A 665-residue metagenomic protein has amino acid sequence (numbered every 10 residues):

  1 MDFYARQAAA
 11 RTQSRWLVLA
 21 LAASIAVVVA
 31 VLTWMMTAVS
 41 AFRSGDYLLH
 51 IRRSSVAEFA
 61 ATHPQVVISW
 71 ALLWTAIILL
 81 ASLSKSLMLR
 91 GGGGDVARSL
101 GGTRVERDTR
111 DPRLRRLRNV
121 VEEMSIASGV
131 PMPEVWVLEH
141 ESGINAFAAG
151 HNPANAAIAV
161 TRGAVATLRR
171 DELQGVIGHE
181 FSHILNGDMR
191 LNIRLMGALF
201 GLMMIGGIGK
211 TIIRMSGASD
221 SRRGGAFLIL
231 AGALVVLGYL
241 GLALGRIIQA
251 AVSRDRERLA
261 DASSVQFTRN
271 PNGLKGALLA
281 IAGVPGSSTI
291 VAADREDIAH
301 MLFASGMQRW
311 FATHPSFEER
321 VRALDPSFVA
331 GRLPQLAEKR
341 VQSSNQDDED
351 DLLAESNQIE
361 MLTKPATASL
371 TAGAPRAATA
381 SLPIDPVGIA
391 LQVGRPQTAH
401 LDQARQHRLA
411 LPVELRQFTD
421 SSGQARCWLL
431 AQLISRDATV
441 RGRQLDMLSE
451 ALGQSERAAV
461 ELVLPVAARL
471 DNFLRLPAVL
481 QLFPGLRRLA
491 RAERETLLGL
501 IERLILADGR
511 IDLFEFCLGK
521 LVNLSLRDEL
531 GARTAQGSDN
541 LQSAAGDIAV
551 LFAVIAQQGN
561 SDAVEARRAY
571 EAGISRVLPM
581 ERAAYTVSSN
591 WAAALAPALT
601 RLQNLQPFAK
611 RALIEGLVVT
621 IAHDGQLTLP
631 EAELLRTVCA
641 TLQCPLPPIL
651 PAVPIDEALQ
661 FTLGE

Functional and structural regions predicted by a protein language model:
M1-A149, A166, N186, L191-A250 (+10 more regions): Hydrophobic or amphipathic, alpha-helical segments that drive membrane association/targeting
Y4-A8, G225-A250, R269-R503, E515-V619 (+4 more regions): Cytosolic-facing loops and C-terminal tails of multi-pass membrane proteins
V121, V160, G175-H183, G187 (+1 more regions): Active-site recognition of the HExxH zinc-binding catalytic motif
I126-A127, W136-L138, A146-N152, V165-T167 (+8 more regions): Replace "in large, NTP-powered and nucleic-acid-processing enzymes" with "in large, NTP-powered factors and other
P133, A154-A156, D297-A299: Envelope-exposed proteins and targeting segments
E141, I158, G163, R169-G175 (+1 more regions): Membrane-embedded segments
R169-L185, L498, E502-A507: Short alpha-helix carrying the canonical HExxH Zn2+-binding catalytic motif
H179-E180, A260, S316, L504-G509 (+1 more regions): DG-centered beta-turn motif at the end of beta-strands
